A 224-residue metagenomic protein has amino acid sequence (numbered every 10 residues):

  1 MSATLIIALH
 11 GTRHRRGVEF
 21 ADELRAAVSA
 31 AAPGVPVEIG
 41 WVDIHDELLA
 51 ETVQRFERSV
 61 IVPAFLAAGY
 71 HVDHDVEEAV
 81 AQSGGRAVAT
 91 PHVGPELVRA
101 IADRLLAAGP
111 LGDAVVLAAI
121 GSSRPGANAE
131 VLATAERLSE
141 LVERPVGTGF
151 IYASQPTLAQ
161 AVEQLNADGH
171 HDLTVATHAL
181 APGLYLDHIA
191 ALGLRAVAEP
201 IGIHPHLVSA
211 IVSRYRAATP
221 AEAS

Functional and structural regions predicted by a protein language model:
M1-S224: Active-site-proximal alpha-helix that buttresses catalytic centers in soluble enzyme cores
